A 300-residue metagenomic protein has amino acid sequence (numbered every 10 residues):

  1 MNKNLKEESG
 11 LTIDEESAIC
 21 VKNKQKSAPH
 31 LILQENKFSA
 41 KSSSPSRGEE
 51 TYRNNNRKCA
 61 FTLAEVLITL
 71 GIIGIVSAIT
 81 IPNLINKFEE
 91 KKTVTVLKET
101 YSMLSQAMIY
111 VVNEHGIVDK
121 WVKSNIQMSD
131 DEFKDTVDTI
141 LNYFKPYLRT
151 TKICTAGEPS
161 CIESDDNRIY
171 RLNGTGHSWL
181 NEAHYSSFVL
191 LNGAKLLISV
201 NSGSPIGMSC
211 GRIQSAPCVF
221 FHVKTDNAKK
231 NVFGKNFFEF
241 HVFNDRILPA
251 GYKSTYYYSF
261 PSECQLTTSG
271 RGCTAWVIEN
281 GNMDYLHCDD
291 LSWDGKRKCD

Functional and structural regions predicted by a protein language model:
M1-F61: N-terminal leader/signal peptides at the extreme start of proteins
S43-P45, D131-D300: Intrinsically disordered, low-complexity regions enriched in Pro/Ser/Thr/Gly and acidic residues
R57-E89, V96: N-terminal single-pass transmembrane signal-anchor helix
T62, K92, V112-G116: Short, Lys/Arg-rich amphipathic alpha-helical interaction segments that bind nucleic acids or acidic protein surfaces
N83-L104, M108-V111: Aliphatic-rich helix starts adjacent to a transmembrane/signal segment
S105-S124: Alpha-helix exit/C-cap motif
Q127: Extracytoplasmic catalytic-loop and juxtamembrane helix elements of membrane-embedded, polyprenol/dolichol-linked
